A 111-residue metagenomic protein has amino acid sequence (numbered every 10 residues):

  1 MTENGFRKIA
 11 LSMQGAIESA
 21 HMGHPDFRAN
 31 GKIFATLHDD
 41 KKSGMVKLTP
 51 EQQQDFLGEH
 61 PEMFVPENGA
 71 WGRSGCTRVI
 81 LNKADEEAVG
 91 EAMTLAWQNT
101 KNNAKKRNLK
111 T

Functional and structural regions predicted by a protein language model:
M1-T111: Charge-dense, helix-prone N-terminal extensions
